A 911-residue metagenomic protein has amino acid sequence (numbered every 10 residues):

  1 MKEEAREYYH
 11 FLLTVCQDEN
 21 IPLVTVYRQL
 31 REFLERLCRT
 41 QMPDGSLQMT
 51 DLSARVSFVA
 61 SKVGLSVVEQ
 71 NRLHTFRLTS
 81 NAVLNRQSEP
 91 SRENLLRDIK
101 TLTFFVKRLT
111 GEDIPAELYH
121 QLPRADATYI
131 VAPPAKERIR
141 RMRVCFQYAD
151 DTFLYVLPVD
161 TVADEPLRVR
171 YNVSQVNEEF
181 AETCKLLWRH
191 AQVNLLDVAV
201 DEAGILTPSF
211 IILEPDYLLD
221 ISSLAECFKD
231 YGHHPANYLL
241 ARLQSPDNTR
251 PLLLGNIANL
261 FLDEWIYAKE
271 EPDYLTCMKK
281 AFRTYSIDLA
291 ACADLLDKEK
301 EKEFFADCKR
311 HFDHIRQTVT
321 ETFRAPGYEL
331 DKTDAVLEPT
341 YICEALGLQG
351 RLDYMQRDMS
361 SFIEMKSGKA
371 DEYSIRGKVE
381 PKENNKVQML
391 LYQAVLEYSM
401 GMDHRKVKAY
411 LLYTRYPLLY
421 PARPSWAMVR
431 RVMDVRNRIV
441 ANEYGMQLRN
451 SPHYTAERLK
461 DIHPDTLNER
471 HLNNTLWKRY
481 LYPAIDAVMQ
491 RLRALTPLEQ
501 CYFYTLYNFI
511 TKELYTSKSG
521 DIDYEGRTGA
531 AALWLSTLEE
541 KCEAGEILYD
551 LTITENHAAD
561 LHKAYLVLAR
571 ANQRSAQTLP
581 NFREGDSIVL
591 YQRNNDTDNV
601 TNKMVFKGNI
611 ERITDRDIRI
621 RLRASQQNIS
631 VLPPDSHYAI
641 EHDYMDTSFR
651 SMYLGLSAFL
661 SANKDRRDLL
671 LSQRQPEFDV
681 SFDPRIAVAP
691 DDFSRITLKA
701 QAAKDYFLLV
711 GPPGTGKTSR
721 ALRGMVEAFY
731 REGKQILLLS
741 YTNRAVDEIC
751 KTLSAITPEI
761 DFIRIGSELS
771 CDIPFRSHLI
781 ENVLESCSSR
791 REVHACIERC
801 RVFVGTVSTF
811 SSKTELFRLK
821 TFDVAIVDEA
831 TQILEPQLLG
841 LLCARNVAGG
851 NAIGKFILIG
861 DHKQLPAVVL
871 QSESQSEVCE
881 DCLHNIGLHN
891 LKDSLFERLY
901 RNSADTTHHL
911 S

Functional and structural regions predicted by a protein language model:
M1-L122: Amphipathic alpha-helical interface elements
R124-L157, G255, N259, M428-E584: A helicase ATPase "motif cassette" and its flanking acidic/Ser/Thr-rich regulatory loops
M142, D151-L195, E513-L669: Conserved ASCE P-loop ATPase motor domains encompassing nucleic-acid-directed helicases/translocases
V159-W188, K332-R438: Mg2+/Mn2+-dependent nuclease catalytic core
H234-N237, L412-L418, R423-R449, A576-L698 (+6 more regions): Pre-ATPase regulatory/linker segments immediately N-terminal to the P-loop/RecA-like helicase/translocase core
F261-L337: A non-catalytic, helix-rich entry segment at domain boundaries
R720, M725, E732-S754, I763-I765 (+1 more regions): Conserved RecA-like ASCE P-loop NTPase motor core of nucleic-acid helicases/translocases
R731, T742-N743, I756-T757, H794 (+2 more regions): Conserved helicase motor core of SF1/SF2 NTP-dependent helicases
